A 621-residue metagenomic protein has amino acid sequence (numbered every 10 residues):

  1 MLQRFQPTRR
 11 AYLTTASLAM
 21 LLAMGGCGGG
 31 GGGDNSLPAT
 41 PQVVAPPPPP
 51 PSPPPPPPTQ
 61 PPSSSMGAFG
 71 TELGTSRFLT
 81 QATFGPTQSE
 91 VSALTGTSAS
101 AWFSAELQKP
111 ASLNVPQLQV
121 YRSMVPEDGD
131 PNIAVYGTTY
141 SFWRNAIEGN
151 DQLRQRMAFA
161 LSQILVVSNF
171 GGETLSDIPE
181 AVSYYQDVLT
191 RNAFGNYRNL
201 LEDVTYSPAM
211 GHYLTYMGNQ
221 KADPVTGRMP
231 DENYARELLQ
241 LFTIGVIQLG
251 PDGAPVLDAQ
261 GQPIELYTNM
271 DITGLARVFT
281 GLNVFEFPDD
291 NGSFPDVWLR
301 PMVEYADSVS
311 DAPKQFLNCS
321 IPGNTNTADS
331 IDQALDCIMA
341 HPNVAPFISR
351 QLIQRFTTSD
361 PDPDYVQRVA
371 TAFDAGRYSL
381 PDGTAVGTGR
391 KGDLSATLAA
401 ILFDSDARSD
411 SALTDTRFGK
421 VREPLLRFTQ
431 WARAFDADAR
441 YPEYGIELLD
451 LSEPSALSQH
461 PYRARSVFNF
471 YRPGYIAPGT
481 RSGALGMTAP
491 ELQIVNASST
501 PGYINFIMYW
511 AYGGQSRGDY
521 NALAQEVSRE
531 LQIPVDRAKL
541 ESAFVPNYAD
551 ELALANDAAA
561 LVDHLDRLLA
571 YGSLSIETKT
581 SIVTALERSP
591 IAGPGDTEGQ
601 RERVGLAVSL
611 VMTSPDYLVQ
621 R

Functional and structural regions predicted by a protein language model:
L2-A16: Bacterial N-terminal signal peptides that target proteins for export
L18, L22-S64: Bacterial Sec-dependent N-terminal signal peptides
P61-D130, A134-Y140, P179-S349, I353-R621: His/Asp/Glu-rich metal/cofactor-coordinating catalytic motifs and the adjacent surface-exposed loops that frame enzyme
A82, Q152-F159, F347: Alpha-helical bundle segments that constitute or directly flank the non-heme di-iron/ferroxidase center
L118-Q119, M157-S162: Substrate-binding cleft and catalytic face of glycoside hydrolase catalytic domains, especially the flexible beta-alpha
G129, G137, S141-Q152, F159: Structured, charged N-terminal subsegments at the starts of enzyme catalytic cores and at intra-chain domain/subunit
D151-R154, L165-F170: Short, contiguous, well-structured surface segments enriched in hydrophobic/aromatic residues
E173-P179: A Lys/Arg-rich helix-loop hairpin that forms a DNA/phosphate-binding surface
